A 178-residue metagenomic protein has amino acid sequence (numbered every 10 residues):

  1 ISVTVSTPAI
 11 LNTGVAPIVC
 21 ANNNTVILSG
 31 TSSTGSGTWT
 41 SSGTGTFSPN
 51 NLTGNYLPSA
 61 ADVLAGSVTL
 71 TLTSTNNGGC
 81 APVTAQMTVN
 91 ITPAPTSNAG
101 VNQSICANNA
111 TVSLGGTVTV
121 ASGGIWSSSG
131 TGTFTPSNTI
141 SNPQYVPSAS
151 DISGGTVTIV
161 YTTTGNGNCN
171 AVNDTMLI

Functional and structural regions predicted by a protein language model:
I1-T7, M87-P93, M176-I178: Interdomain boundary/hinge segments at the C-termini of tandem beta-sandwich modules
S6, V19-N23, C106-N109: Solvent-exposed, conformationally flexible loop/turn segments
P8-A16, A94-N102: Proline-enriched interdomain boundary motifs that mark the N-terminal boundary and often initiate the first structured
C20, N77-T84, N166-N173: Short, exposed coil/turn segments at beta-strand boundaries within extracellular/luminal domains
N23-S32, N109-V120: A short beta-strand segment in extracellular, disulfide-stabilized domains
T38-T53, A61-D62, I125-N142, V146 (+1 more regions): Low-complexity "stalk/linker" and mucin-like segments enriched in Ser/Thr/Pro/Ala/Gly
G66-L70, G155-I159: Exposed beta-strand face motif in extracellular beta-rich ectodomains
L72-S74, Y161-T163: Conserved structural position at the C-terminal beta-strand of extracellular beta-sandwich adhesion modules
